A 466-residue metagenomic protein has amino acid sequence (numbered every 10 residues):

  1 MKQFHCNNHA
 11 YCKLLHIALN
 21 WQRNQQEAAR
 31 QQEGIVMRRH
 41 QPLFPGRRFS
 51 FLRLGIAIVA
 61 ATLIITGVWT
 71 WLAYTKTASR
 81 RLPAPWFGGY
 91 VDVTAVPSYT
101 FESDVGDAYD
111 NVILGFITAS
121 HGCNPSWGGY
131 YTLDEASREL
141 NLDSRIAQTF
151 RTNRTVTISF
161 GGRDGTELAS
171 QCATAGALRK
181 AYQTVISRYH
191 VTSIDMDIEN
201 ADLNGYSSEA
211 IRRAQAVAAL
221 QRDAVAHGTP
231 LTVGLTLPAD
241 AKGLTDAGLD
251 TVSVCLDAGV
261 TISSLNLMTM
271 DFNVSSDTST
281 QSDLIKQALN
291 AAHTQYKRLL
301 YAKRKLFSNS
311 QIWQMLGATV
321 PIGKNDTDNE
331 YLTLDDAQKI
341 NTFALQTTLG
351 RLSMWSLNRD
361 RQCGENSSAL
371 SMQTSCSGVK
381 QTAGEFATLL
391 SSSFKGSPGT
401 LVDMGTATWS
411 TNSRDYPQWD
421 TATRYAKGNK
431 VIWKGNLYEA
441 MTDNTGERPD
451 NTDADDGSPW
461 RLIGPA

Functional and structural regions predicted by a protein language model:
M1-R30, G34: N-terminal targeting leaders characterized by basic, low-complexity, disordered sequences that direct proteins
I35-R47: Juxtamembrane low-complexity tails/linkers enriched in Ser/Thr-Pro and polybasic
L43-G46, L52-L54, W71-Q295, L299-R304 (+4 more regions): Chitinase-like catalytic core of GlcNAc-active glycosidases
G55-T70: Hydrophobic membrane-insertion alpha-helices, especially the h-region of bacterial N-terminal signal peptides
Q314, T348-S353, K427, K434-N436: A short pocket-lining beta-strand/turn micro-motif at the edge of beta-sheets
V320-T406: Substrate-binding cleft of secreted/luminal carbohydrate-active enzymes
G405-A466: Tryptophan-rich substrate-binding surfaces of secreted polymer-degrading and adhesive proteins
